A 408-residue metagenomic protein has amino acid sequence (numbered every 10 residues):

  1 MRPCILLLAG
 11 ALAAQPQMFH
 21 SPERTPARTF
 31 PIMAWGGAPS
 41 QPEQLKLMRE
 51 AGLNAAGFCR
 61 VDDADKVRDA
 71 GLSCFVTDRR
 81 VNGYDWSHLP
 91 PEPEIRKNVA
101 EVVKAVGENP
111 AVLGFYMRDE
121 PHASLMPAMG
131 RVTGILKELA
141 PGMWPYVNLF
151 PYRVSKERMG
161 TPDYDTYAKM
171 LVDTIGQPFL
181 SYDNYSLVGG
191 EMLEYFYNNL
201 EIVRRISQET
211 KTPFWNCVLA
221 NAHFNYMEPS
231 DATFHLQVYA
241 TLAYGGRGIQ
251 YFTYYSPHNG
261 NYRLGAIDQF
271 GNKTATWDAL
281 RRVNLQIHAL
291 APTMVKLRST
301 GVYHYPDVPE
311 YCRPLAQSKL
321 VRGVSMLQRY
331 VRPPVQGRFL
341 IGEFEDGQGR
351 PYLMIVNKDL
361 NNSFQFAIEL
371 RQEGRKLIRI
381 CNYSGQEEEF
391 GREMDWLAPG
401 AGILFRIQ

Functional and structural regions predicted by a protein language model:
M1-P3: Positively charged n-region of N-terminal signal peptides that target proteins for export
I5-Q15: Hydrophobic h-region of N-terminal signal peptides that target proteins for export in Gram-negative bacteria
Q15-R375, I380-Q408: Glycan-processing catalytic domains of CAZymes
